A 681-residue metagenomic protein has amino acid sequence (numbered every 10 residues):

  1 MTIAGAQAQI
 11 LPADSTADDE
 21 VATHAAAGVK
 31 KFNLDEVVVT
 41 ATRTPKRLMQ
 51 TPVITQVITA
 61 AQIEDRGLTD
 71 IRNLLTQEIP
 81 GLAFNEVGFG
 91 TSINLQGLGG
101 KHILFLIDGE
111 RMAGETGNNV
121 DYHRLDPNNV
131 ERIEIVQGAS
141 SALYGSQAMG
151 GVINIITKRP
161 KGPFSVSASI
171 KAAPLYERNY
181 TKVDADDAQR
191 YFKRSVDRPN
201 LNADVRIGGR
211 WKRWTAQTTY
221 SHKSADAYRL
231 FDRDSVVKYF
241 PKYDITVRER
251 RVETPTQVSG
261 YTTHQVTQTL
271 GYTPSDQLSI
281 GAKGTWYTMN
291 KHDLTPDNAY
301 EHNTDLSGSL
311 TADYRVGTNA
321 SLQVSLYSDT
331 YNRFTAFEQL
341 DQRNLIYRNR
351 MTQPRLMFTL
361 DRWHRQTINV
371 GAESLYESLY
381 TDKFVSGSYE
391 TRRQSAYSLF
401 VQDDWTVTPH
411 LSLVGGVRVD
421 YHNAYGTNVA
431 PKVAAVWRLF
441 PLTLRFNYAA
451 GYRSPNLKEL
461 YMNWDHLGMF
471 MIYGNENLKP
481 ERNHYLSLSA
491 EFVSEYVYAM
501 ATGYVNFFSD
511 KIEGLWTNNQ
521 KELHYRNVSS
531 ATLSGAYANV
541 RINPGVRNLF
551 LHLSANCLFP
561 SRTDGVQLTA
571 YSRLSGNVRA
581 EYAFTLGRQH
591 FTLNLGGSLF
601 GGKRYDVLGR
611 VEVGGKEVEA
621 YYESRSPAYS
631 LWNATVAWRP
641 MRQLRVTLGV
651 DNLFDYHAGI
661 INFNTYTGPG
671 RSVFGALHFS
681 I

Functional and structural regions predicted by a protein language model:
I10-E64, G100: Short, acidic, small-residue-rich periplasmic hinge/interaction motif at the N-terminus of Gram-negative outer-membrane
R72-R111, E131-R132, G151: Extracytoplasmic beta-strand/coil segments of soluble accessory domains associated with Gram-negative outer-membrane
E110-Q137, I155-K158: Short acidic/polar hinge/loop motifs at secondary-structure boundaries that mediate gating or recognition
S169, T406-H410, G503-F508, R526-L608: Gram-negative outer-membrane beta-barrel transporters
S169-E301: Periplasmic-side early beta-strands and strand-to-turn transitions of outer-membrane beta-barrels
F231, G545, L599-G614, A637-I681: C-terminal beta-signal and adjacent terminal beta-strands/loops of Gram-negative outer-membrane beta-barrel proteins
S275, R365-T367, S388-F507, H552 (+1 more regions): Structural signature of Gram-negative outer-membrane beta-barrels, strongest in the C-terminal barrel of TonB-dependent
N298-R315, Y347-R348, D361, L442-T443 (+4 more regions): Outer-membrane beta-barrel signature, preferentially recognizing the C-terminal barrel domain of Gram-negative
